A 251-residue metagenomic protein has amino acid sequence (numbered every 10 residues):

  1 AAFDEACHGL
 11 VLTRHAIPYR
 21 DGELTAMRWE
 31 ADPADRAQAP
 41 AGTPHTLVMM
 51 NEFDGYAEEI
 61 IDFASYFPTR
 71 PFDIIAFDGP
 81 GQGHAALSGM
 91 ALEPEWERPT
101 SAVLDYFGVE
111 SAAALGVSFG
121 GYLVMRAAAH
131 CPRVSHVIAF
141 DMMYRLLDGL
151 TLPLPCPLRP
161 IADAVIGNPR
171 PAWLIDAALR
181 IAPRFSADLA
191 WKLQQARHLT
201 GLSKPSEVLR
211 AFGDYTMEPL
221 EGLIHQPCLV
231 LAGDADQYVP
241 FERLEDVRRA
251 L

Functional and structural regions predicted by a protein language model:
A2-A41: N-terminal cap/lid segment of alpha/beta-hydrolase-fold proteins
F53-S65: The serine-hydrolase catalytic nucleophile loop
E59, G89-A113, Y122, R126: Alpha/beta-hydrolase active-site loop
F67-H84: Conserved alpha/beta-hydrolase
H130-R210, L231-A232: Hydrolase active-site cap/lid region
L202-L220, Q226: Active-site nucleophile elbow and catalytic-triad environment of alpha/beta-hydrolase enzymes
I224-H225, V230-A232, D236: Short beta-strand/loop motif that positions the catalytic acidic residue of the alpha/beta-hydrolase fold
Q237-R243: Conserved alpha/beta-hydrolase "acid-adjacent" motif
